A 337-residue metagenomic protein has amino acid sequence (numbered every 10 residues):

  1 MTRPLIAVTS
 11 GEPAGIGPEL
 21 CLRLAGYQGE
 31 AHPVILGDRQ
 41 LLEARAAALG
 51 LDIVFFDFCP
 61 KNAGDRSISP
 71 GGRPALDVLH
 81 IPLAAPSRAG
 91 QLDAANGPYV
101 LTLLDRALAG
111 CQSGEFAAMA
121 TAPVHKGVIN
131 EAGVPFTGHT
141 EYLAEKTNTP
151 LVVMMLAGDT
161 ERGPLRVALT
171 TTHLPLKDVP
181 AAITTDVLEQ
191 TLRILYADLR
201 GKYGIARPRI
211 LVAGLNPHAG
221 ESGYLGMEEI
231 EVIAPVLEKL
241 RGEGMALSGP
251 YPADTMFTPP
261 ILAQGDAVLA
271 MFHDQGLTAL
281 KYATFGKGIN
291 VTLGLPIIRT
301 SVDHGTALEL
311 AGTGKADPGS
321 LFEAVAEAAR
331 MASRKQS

Functional and structural regions predicted by a protein language model:
M1-E228, A234-S337: Anion-binding alpha/beta catalytic cores of soluble intermediary-metabolism enzymes, centered on
